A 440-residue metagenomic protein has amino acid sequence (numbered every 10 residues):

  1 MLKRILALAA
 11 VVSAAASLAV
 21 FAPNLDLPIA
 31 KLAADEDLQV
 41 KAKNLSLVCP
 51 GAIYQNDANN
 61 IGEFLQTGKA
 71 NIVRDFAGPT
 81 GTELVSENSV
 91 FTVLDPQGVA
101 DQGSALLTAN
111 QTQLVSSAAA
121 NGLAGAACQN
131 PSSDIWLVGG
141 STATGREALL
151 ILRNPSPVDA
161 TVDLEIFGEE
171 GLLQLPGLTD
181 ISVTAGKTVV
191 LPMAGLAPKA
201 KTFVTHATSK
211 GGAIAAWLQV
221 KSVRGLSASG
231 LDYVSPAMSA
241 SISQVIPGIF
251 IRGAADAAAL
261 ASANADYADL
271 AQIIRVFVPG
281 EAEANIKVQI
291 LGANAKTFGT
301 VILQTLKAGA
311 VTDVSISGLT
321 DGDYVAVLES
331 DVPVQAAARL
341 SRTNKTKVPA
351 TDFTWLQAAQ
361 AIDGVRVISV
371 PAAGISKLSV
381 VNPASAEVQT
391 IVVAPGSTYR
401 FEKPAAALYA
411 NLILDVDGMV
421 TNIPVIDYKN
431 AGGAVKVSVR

Functional and structural regions predicted by a protein language model:
K3-S13, S17-N56, Q113-I151, A216-P279 (+2 more regions): Conserved functional hotspot residues at active sites or interaction interfaces
A22-Q113, R440: Extracytoplasmic low-complexity, Pro/Thr/Ser/Ala/Gly-rich segments that lie immediately after a secretion/anchoring
Q39, L152-L172, S209-K210, D266-K296 (+3 more regions): Short acidic, flexible loop segments centered on an aromatic residue
A58-L84, L164-I166, I286-I290, K377-A384 (+1 more regions): Change to "...patches in solvent-exposed regions of secreted, membrane-anchored, or virion-exposed structural
D75-F91, G171-T202, A295-D323, A386-N411 (+1 more regions): Intrinsically disordered, low-complexity Pro/Gly/Ser/Thr-rich segments with frequent PxxP/GP/PP motifs and embedded
T82, S86-I151, D159-I181, A185-K187 (+3 more regions): A general "mature secreted/periplasmic domain" signal
V90-G122, I151, P155-P157, S182-D232 (+2 more regions): Hydrophobic, ordered structural segments
P176-L178, T188-V190, T202-V204, A228 (+6 more regions): Transmembrane beta-barrel architecture of outer membranes
